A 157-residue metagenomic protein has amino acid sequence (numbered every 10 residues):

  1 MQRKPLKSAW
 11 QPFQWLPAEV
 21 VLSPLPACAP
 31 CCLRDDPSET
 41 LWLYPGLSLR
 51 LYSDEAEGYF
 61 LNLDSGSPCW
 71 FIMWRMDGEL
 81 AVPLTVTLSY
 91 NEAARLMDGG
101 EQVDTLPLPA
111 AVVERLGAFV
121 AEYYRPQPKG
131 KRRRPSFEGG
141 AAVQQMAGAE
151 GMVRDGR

Functional and structural regions predicted by a protein language model:
M1-L108, R125-R157: Terminal targeting/leader modules
V112-Y124: Amphipathic alpha-helical interface segments used for dimerization/assembly
